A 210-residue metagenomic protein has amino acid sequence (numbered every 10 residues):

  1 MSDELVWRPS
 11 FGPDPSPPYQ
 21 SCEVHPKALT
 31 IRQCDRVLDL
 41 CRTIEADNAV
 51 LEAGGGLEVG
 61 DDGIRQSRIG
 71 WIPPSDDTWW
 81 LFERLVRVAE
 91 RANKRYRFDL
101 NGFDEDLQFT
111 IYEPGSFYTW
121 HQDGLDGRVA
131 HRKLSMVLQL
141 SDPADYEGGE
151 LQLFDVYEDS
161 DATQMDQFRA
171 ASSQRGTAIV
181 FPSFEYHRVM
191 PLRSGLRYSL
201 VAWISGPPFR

Functional and structural regions predicted by a protein language model:
M1-V180, F184-R210: Fe(II)/2-oxoglutarate oxygenase catalytic core
